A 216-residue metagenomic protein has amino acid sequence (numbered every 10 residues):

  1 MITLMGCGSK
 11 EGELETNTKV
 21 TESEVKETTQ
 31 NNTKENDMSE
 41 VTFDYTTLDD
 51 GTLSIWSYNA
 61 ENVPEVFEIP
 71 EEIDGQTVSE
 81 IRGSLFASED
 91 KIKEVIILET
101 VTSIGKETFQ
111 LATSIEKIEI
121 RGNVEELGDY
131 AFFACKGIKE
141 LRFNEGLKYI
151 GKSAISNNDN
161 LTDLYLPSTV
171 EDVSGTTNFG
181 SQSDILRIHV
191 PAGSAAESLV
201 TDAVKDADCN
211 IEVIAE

Functional and structural regions predicted by a protein language model:
M1, F86-E89: Short secondary-structure subsegments characteristic of cysteine-rich extracellular domains
T3-G6: C-terminal motif of bacterial Sec signal peptides marking the signal peptidase cleavage site
E11-E40: N-terminal, intrinsically disordered, polar/charged segments of Gram-positive cell-envelope systems that serve as
N31-N59: Short beta-strand/loop segment at the start of cytosolic alpha/beta domains
T42-G51, N62-S79, D90-S103, T113-E126 (+4 more regions): Structural signature of tandem-repeat unit edges
G83-L85, G105-T108, G128-A131, G151-A154 (+1 more regions): Consensus positions within tandem repeat domains that build extended binding/scaffold surfaces
A87, Q110, F133, S156 (+2 more regions): Alpha-helix boundary recognition
T177, A195-N210: Short, aromatic/basic amphipathic alpha-helical patches
